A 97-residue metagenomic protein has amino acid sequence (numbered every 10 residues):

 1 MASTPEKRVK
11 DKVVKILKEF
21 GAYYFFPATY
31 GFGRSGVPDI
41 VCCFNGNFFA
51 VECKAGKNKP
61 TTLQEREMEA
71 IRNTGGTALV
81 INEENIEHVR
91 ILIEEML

Functional and structural regions predicted by a protein language model:
M1-L97: Catalytic phosphate/metal-binding cores of nucleic-acid and nucleotide-processing enzymes, i.e., regions that mediate
